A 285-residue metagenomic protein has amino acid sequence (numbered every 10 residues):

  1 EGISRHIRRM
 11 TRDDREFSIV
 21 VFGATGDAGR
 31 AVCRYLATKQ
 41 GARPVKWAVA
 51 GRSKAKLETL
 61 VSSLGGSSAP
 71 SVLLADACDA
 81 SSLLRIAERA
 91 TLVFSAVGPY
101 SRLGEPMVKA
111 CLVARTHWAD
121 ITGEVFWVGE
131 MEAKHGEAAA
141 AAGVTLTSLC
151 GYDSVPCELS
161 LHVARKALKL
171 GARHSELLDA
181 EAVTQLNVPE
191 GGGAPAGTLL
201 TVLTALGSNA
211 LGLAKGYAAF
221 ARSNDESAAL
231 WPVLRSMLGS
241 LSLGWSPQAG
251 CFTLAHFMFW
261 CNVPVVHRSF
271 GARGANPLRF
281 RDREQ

Functional and structural regions predicted by a protein language model:
F17-A37: N-terminal Rossmann NAD(P)H-binding glycine-rich loop of SDR-like oxidoreductase domains
S18, T91-L92, H117: Structural motif
G29, A141, H162, K166-Q285: C-terminal catalytic/substrate-binding lobe primarily of soluble NAD(P)-dependent oxidoreductases
G41-K56: Conserved glycine-rich Rossmann-like NAD(P)H-binding loop of the short-chain dehydrogenase/reductase
L60-S67: Short, conserved SAM-binding/catalytic segment of Class I S-adenosyl-L-methionine-dependent methyltransferases
L74-L92, A96-R102: Conserved Rossmann-fold cofactor-binding substructure of NAD(P)-dependent oxidoreductases
P99, A110-V128: ADP-ribose/adenylate-binding Rossmann-like module
T122-V144: Rossmann-fold NAD(P)-binding glycine/threonine-rich loop
